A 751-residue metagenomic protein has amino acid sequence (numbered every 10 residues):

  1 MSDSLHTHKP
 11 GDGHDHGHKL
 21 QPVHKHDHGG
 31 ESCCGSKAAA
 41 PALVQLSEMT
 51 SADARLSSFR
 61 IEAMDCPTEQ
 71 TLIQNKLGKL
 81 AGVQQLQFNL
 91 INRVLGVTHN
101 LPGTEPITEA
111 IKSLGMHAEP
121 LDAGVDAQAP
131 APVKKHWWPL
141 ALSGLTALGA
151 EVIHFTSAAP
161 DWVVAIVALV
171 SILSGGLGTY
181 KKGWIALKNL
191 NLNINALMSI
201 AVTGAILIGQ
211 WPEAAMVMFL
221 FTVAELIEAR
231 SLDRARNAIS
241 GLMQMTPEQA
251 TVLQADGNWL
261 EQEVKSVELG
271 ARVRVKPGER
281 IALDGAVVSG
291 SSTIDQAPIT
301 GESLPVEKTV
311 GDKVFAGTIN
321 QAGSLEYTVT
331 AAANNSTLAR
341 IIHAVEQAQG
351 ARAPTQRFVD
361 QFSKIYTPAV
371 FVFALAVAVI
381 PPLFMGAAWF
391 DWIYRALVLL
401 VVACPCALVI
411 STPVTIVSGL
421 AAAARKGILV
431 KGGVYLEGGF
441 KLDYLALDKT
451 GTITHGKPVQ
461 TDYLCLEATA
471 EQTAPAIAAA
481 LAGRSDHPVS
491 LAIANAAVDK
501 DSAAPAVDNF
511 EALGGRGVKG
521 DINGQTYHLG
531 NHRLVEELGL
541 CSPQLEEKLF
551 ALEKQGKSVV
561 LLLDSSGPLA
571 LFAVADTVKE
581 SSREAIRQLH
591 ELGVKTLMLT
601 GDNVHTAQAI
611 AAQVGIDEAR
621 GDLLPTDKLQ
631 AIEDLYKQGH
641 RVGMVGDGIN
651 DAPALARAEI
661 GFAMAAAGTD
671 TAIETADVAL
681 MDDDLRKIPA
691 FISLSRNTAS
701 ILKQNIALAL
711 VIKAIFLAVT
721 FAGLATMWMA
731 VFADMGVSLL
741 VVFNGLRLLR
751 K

Functional and structural regions predicted by a protein language model:
M1-W162, L232, A238, D256-E261 (+3 more regions): Flexible metal-binding regulatory segments at protein termini and peripheral loops
Q84-H99, T104, G241-N335, G433-A478 (+1 more regions): Conserved cytosolic catalytic loops of P-type ATPases
E109-A127, A158, A168-L253, E268-K276 (+4 more regions): Actuator/coupling domain of P-type ATPases
W138-L148, R357-G386, R395, L399-P405 (+2 more regions): Bilayer-spanning, highly hydrophobic alpha-helical transmembrane segments
V152-P160, Y180-G183, K188, I200-I208 (+7 more regions): Membrane-embedded alpha-helical bundles of multi-pass transporters
N195-S199, E248, I299, F358 (+5 more regions): Conserved catalytic phosphorylation-site environment of P-type ATPases
Q460-L592, V604, I616-A631: P-type ATPase nucleotide-binding
G524, G556-S558, D564-Q704: Conserved ATP-binding TGD loop and adjacent catalytic N/P-domain core of P-type ATPases
